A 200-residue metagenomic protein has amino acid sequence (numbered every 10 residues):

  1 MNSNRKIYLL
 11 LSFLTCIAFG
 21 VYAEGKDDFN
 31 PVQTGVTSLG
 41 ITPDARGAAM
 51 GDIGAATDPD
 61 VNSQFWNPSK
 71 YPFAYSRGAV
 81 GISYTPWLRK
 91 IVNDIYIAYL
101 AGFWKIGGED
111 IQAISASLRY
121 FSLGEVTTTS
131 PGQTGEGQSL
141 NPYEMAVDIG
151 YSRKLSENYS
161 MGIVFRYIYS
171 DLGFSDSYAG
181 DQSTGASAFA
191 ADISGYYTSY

Functional and structural regions predicted by a protein language model:
M1-T34: Cleavable N-terminal export/targeting peptides
E24-Y200: Subset of outer-membrane beta-barrel
